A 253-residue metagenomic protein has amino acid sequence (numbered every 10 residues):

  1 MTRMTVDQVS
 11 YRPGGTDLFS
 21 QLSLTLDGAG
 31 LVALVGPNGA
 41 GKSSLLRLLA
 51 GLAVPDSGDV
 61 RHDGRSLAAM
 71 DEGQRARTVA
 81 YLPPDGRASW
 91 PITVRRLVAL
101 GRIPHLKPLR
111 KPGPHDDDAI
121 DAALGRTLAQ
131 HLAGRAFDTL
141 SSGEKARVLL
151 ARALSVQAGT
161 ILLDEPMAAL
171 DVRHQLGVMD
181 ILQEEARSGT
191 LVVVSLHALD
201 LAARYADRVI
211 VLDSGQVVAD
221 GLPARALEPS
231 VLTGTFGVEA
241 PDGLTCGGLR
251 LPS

Functional and structural regions predicted by a protein language model:
V35-P37: The feature captures the beta-strand-to-loop junction immediately N-terminal to the Walker
A50: Helix-to-loop junction immediately C-terminal to a conserved catalytic motif
G58-S66, R75: Conserved ABC transporter NBD signature motif
A99, P114-L132, Q157: Conserved ABC ATPase "signature" region
I161-E165: Catalytic Walker B motif of ABC-type/P-loop ATPase nucleotide-binding domains
T233-S253: ABC ATPase nucleotide-binding domains
